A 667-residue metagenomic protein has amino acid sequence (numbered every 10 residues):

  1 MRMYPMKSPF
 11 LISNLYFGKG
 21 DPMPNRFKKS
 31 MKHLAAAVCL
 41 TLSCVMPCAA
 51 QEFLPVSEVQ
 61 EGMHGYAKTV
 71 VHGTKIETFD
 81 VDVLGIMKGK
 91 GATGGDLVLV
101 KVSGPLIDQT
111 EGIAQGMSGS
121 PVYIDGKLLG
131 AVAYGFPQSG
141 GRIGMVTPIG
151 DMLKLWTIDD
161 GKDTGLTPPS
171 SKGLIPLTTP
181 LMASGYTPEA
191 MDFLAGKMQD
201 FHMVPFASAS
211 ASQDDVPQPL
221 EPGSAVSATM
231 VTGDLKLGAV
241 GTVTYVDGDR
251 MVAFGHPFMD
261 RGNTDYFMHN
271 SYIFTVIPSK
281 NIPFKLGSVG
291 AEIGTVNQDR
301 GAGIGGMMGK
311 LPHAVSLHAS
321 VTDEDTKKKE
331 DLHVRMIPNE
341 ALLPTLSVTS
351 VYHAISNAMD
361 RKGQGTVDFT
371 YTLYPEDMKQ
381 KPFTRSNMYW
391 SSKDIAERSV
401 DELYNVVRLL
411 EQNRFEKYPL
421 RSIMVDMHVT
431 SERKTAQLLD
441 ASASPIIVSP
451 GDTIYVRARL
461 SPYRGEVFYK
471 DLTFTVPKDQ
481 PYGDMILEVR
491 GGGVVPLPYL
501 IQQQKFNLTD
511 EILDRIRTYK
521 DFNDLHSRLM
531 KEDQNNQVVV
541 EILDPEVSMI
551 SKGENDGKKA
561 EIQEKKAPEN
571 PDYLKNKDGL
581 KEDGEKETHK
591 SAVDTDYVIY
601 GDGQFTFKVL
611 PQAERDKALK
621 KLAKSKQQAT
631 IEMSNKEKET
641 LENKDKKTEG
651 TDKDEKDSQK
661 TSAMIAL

Functional and structural regions predicted by a protein language model:
R2, N14-P22: Short, Lys/Arg-enriched N-terminal segments with co-localized hydrophobic residues within the first ~10-30 amino acids
M6, G20-M23, D654: Extreme N-termini of proteins with methionine-enriched Sec-type signal peptides or N-terminal signal-anchor
F10-I12: Intrinsic disorder/low-complexity segments
D21-A35: Bacterial N-terminal signal peptides that target proteins for export
K32-L34, P47, T648: Short, intrinsically disordered, low-complexity terminal segments
A35-V45: Bacterial N-terminal signal peptides
A49-L667: Terminal presequence/propeptide segments associated with secretion/organelle targeting and zymogen/polyprotein
